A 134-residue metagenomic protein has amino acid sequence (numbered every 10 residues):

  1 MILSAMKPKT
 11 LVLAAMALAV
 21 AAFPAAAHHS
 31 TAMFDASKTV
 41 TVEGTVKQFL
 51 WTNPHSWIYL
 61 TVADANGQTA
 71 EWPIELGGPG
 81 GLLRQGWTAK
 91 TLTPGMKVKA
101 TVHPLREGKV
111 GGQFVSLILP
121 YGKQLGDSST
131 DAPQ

Functional and structural regions predicted by a protein language model:
M1-P8: N-terminal secretory signal peptides that target proteins for export/translocation
L13-A22: Bacterial N-terminal signal peptides
A26-V40: Short boundary/loop segments of OB/S1/cold-shock single-stranded nucleic-acid-binding domains
G44-V46: Conserved hydrophobic positions within beta-strands
T52-A63: Short aromatic-glycine-enriched beta-strand elements
L76-R84: Short, structured beta-strand/loop micro-motifs enriched in basic residues and often containing a Trp
R84-K99: Short nucleic-acid-contacting surface segments enriched for D/E, G, S/T with interspersed K/R
L105-S129: OB-fold/S1-family single-stranded nucleic acid-binding modules
